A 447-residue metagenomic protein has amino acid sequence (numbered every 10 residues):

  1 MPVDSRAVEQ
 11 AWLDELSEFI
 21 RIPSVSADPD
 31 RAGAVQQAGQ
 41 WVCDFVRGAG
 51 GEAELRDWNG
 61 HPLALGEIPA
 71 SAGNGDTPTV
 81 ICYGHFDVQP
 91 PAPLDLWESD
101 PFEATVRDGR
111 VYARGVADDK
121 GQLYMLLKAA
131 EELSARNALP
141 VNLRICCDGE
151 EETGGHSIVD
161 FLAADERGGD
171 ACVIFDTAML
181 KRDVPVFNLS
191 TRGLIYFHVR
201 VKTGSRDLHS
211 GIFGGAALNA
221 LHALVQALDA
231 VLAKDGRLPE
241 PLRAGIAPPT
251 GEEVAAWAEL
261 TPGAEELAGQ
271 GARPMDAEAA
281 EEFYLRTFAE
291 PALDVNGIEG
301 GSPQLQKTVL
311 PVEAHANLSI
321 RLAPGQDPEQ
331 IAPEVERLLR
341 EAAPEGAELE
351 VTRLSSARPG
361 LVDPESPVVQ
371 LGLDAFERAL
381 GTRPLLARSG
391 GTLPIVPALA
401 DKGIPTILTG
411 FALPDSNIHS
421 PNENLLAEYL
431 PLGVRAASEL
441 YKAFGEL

Functional and structural regions predicted by a protein language model:
P2-R114, L133-L139, L318: Acidic/His- and Gly-rich active-site-bordering loop/insert found across diverse amide/peptide-bond hydrolases
R56-W58, G115-D119, L385-G391: Active-site nucleophile and cofactor-binding loops and adjacent substrate-binding regions of central metabolic enzymes
D87, V231-D235, E336-G346: A common structural junction motif
D108-V111, V116-D276, E282-P291, K402 (+1 more regions): Fold-level recognition of mixed alpha/beta catalytic cores in primary-metabolism enzymes, strongest
A117, S205, I320-P328, A357: A generic structural motif
G155, K181-R182, E240-L305, V309-E313 (+3 more regions): An extended, acidic, His-containing surface patch that forms the Zn2+-binding/catalytic region of metallohydrolases
F197-R200, V312-I320: Oligomerization/assembly interface segments of phage tail-like spikes and tubes
